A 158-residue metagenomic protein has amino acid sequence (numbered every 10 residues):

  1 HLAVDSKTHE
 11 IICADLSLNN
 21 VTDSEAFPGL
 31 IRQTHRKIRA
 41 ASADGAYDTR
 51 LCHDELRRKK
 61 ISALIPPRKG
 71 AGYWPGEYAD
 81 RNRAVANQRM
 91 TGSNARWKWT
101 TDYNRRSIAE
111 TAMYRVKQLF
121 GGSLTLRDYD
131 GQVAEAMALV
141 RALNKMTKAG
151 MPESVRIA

Functional and structural regions predicted by a protein language model:
L2-D5, H9, F27, I38-T49 (+3 more regions): Short, conserved catalytic/metal-binding motifs centered on acidic residues
A3, R32-Q33, H53-R58: Short, conserved, surface-exposed binding loops centered on an aromatic residue
E10-A14, L124-T125: Short small-residue beta-strand/loop micro-motif enriched in glycine and branched aliphatics
I12-L16, A26-F27, C52-D54, P75 (+1 more regions): A short secondary-structure junction signal
A14-R36, A40: Active-site beta-loop-alpha junctions of metal-dependent nucleic acid enzymes, especially the RNase H-like/DDE
G45-Q118, L126: Helix-centered, glycine/charged polyanion-binding patches within enzymatic domains that contact phosphate-containing
A95-A158: Basic, amphipathic alpha-helical segments enriched in Lys/Arg and hydrophobic/aromatic residues
